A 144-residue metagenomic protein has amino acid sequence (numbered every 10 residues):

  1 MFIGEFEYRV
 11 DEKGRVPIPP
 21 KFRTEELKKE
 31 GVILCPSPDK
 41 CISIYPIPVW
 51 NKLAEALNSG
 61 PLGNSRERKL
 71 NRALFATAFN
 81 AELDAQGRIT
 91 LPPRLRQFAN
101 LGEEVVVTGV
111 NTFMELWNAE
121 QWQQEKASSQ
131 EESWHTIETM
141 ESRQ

Functional and structural regions predicted by a protein language model:
M1-Y8, E12, F22-A81, A85-Q86 (+1 more regions): Flexible "stalk/tail and boundary" regions
